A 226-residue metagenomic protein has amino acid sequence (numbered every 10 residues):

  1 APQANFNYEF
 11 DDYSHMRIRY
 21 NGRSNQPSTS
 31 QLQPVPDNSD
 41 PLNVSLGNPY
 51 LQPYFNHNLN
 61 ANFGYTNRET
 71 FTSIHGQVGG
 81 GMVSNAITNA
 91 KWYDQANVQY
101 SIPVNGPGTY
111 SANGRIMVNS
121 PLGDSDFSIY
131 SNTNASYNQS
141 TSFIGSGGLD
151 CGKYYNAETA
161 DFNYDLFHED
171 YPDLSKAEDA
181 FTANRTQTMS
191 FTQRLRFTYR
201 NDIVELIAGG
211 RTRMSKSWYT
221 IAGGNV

Functional and structural regions predicted by a protein language model:
A1-V226: Exposed, low-structure sequence patches enriched in small/polar residues
